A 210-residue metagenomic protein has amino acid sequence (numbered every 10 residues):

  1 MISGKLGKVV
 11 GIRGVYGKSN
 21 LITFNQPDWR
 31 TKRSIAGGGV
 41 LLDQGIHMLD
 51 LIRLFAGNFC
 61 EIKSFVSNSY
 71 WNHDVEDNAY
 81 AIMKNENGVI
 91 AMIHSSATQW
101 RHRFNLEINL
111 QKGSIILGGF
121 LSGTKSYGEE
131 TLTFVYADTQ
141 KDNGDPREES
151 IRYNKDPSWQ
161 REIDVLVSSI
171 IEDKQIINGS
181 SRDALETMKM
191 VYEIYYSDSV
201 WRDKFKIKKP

Functional and structural regions predicted by a protein language model:
M1-N72: Predominantly a Rossmann-like dinucleotide-binding segment in NAD(P)-dependent oxidoreductases
L41-G45, D156, N178-A184: Conserved loop-to-helix N-cap of the C-terminal "lid" that shapes the substrate pocket in Rossmann-like
Q44, L51, S95, I163-V165: Generic detector of well-ordered alpha-helical packing
M48-L49, E129, Q160-D164, M188-V191: A general structural signal for well-ordered alpha-helical segments in protein cores
W71-D74, E86-E162, I177-S180: NAD(P)-dinucleotide binding in Rossmann-like oxidoreductases
E86, V165-P210: C-terminal helix-rich "cap/oligomerization" subdomain common to oxidoreductases
